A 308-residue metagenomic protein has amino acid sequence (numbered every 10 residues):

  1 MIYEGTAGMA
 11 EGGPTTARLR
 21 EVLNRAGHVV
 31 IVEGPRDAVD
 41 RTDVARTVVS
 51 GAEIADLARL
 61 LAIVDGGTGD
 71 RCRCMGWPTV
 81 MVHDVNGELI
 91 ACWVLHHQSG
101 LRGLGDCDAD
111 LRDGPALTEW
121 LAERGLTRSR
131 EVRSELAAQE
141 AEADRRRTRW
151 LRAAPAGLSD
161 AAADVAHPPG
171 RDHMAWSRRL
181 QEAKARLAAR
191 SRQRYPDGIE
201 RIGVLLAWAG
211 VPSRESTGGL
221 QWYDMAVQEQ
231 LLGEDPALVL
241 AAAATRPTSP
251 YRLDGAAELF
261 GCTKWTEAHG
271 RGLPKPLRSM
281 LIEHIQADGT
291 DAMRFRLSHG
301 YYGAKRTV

Functional and structural regions predicted by a protein language model:
M1-V308: Function-determining sites in protein domains
